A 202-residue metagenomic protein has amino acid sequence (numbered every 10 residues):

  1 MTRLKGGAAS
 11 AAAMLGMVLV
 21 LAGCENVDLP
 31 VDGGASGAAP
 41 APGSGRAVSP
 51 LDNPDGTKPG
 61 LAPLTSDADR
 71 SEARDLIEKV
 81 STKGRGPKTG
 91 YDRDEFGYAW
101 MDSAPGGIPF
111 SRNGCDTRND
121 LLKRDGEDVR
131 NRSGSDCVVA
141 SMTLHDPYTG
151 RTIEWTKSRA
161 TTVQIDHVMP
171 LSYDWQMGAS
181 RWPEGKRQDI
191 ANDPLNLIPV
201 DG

Functional and structural regions predicted by a protein language model:
M1-A12: Bacterial N-terminal signal peptides that target proteins for export
S10, P59, K186-R187: Residues at structural and domain junctions
V20-G23: C-terminal motif of bacterial Sec signal peptides marking the signal peptidase cleavage site
E25-D28: Bacterial signal peptide processing site
V31-C115: N-terminal module-boundary/linker segments of secreted carbohydrate-active enzymes
G84-V200: Betabetaalpha-Me/HNH-type nuclease active-site subdomain
